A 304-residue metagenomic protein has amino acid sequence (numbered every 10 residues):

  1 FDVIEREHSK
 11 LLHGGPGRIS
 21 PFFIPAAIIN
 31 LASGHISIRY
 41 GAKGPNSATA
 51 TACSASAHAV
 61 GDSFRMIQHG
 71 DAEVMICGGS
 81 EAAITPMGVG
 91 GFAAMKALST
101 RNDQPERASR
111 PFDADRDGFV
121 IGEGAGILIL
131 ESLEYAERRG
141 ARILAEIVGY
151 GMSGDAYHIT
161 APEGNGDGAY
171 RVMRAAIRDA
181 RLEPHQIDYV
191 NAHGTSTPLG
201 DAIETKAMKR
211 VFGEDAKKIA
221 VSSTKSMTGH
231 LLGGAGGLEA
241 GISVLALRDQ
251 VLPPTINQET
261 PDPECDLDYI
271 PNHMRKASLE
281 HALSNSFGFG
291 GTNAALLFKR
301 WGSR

Functional and structural regions predicted by a protein language model:
F1, L98, M152-S153, S196: Active-site/binding-pocket entry motifs
F1-D62, D71, A94-V120, K206-G237: Conserved catalytic cysteine-centered active-site region of acyl-thioester-dependent Claisen-condensing enzymes
V3-E7, T85-G91, Y157-T160, D201-I203 (+1 more regions): Short acidic, glycine/serine/threonine-rich loops at helix termini
A32, A59, E131-L133, G166-R181 (+4 more regions): Short, well-ordered amphipathic alpha-helical segments that serve as non-catalytic structural scaffolds within diverse
H35-R39, A55-Y135, A235-R304: Conserved beta-strand-centric core segments of catalytic alpha/beta enzyme folds
D103-A180, Y189, S303-R304: Condensing-enzyme catalytic core mediating Claisen C-C bond formation in acyl metabolism
R142-E146, L182-D188, K217-A220, P253-I256: Flexible, glycine/charged-enriched surface loops at secondary-structure junctions
H193: Glycine-centered flexible beta-alpha turn that most often forms the glycine-rich phosphate-binding loop
